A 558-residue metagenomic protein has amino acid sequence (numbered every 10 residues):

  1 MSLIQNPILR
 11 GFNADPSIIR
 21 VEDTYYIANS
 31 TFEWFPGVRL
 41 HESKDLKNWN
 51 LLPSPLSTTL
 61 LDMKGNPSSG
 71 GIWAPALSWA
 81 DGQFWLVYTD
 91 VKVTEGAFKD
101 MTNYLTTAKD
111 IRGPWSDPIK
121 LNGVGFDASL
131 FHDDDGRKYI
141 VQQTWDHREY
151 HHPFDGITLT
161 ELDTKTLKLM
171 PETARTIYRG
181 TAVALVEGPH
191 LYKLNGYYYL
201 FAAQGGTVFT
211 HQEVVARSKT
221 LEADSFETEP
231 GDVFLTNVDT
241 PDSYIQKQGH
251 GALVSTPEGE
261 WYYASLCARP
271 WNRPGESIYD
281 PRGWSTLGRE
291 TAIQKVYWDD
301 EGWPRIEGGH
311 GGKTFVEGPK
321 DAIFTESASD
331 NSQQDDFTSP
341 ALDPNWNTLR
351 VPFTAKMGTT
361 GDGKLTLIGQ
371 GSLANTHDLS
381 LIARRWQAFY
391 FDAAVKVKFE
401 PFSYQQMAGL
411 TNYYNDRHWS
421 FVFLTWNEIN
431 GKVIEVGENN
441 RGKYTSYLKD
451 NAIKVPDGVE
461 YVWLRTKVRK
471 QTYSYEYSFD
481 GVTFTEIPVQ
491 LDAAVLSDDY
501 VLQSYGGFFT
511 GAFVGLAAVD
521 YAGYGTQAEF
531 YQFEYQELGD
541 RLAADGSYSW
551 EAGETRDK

Functional and structural regions predicted by a protein language model:
M1-K558: Carbohydrate-active catalytic/glycan-binding domains of CAZyme proteins, especially the secreted or lumenal ectodomains
